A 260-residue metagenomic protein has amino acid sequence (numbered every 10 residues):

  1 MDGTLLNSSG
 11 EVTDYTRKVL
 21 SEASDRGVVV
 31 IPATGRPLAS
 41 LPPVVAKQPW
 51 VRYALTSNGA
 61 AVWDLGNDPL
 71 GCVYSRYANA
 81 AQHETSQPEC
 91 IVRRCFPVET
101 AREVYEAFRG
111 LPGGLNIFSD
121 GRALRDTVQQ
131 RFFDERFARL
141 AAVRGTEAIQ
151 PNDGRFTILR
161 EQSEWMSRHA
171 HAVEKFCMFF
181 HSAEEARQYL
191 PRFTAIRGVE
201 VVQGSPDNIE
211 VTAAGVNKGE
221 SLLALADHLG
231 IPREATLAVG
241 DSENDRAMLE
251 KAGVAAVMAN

Functional and structural regions predicted by a protein language model:
M1-S9, V104, L249: Asp-based phosphoryl-transfer active-site loop
G10-R26, R94-R102, I158-E161, A213-D227 (+1 more regions): Short, acidic loop-to-helix structural element flanking the phosphoryl-transfer center in phosphate-processing enzymes
T16-L140: Active-site phosphate-binding/coordination module
G27-I31, W50-R52, K175, E234-A235 (+1 more regions): Short active-site oxyanion
G59, D241-S242: Active-site metal-binding loops of divalent metal-dependent hydrolases
A107, L111-G114, F118-V239, D245-M248: Conserved acidic, metal-coordinating active-site core of Asp-based, Mg2+-dependent phosphoryl-transfer enzymes
